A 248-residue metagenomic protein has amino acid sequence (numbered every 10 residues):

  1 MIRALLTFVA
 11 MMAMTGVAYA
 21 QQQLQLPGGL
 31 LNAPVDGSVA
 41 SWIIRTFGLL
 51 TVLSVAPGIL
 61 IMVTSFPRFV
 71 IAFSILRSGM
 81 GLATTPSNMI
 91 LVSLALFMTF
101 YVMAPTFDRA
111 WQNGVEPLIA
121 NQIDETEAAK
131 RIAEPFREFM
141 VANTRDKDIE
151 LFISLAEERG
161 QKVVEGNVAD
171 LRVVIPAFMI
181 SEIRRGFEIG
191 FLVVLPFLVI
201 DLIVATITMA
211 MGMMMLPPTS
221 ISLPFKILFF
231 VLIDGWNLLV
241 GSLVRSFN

Functional and structural regions predicted by a protein language model:
M1-Q21: N-terminal secretory/membrane targeting signals
Y19-N248: Hydrophobic alpha-helical segments and their helix-loop boundaries in membrane and membrane-proximal proteins
